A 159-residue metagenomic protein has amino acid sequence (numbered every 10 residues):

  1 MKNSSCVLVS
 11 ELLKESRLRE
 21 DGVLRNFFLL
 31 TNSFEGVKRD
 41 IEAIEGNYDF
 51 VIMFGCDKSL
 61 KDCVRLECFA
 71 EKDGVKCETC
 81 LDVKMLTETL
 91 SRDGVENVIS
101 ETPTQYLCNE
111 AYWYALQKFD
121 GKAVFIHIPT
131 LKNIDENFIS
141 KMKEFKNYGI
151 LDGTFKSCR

Functional and structural regions predicted by a protein language model:
M1-L107, W113-D120, I139-K141, N147-C158: N-terminal catalytic or cofactor-binding beta/alpha core of small enzyme domains
K122-V124: Short coil-to-beta-strand
H127-L131: An accessory alpha-helical subdomain
K132-M142: A short acidic/glycine-rich loop-to-helix N-cap element
